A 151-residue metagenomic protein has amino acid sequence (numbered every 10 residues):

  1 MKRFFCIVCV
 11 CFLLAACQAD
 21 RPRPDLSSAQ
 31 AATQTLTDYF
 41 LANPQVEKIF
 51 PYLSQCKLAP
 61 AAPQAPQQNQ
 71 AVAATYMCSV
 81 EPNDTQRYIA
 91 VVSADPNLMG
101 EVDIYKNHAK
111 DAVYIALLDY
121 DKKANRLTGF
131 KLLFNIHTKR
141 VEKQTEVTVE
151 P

Functional and structural regions predicted by a protein language model:
K2-V8: Sec-dependent signal peptide recognition, specifically the positively charged N-region followed immediately by
L14-A16: C-terminal motif of bacterial Sec signal peptides marking the signal peptidase cleavage site
Q18-D20: Bacterial signal peptide processing site
P22-A73, M77-E81: Short, non-transmembrane alpha-helical segments in secretory-pathway proteins
V46-I49, A62-N69, I89, D95-P96 (+2 more regions): Short, solvent-exposed secondary-structure boundary motifs
A71-L98: Amphipathic, interaction-prone secondary-structure segments
V91-P151: Extracytoplasmic electrostatic interaction patches
